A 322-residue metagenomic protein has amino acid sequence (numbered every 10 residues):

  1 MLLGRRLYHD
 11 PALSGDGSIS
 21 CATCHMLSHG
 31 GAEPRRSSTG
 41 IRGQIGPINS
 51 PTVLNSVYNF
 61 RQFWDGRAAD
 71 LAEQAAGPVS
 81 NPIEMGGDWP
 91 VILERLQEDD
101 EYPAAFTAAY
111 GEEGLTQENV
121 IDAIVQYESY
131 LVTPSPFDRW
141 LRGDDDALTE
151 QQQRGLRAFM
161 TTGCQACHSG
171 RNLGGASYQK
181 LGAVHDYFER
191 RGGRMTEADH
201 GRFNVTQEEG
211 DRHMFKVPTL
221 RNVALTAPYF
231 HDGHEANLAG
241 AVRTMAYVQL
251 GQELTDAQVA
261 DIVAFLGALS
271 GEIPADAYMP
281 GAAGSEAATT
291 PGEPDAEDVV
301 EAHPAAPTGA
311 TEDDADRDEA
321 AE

Functional and structural regions predicted by a protein language model:
M1-E322: Periplasmic c-type cytochrome electron-transfer domains
